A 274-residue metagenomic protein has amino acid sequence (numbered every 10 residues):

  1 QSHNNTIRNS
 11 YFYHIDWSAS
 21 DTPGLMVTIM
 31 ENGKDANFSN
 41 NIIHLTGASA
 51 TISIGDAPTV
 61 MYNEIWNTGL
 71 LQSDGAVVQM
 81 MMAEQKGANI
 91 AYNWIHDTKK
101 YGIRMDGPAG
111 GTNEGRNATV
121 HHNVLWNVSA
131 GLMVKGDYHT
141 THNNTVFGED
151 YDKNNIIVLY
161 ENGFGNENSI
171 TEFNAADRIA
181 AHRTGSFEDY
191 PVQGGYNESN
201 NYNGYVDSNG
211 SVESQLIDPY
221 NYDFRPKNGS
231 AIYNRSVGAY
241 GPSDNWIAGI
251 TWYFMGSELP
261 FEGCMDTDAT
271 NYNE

Functional and structural regions predicted by a protein language model:
Q1, S20-E31, L45-T51, Q72-M82 (+4 more regions): Extracellular beta-strand/beta-solenoid scaffold signature
Q1-T51, G55-I65: Right-handed parallel beta-helix
H3, K34-D35, D56-T59, K86 (+3 more regions): Short "repeat-start/strand-capping" segments in structured domains, especially the N-termini of parallel beta-helix
I95, M105-G107, G111-D223: Predominantly extracellular beta-rich ligand-binding scaffolds that present long acidic/polar faces for carbohydrate
G204-P260: C-terminal accessory segments
F254-E274: Primarily marks secretory-pathway-exposed extracellular/lumenal segments that are disulfide- and glycosylation-prone
